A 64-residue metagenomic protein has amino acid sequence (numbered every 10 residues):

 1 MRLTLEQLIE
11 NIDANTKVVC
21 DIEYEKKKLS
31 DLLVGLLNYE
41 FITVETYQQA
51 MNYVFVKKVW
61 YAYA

Functional and structural regions predicted by a protein language model:
M1-V44, M51, K58-Y63: N-terminal acidic leader/helix
